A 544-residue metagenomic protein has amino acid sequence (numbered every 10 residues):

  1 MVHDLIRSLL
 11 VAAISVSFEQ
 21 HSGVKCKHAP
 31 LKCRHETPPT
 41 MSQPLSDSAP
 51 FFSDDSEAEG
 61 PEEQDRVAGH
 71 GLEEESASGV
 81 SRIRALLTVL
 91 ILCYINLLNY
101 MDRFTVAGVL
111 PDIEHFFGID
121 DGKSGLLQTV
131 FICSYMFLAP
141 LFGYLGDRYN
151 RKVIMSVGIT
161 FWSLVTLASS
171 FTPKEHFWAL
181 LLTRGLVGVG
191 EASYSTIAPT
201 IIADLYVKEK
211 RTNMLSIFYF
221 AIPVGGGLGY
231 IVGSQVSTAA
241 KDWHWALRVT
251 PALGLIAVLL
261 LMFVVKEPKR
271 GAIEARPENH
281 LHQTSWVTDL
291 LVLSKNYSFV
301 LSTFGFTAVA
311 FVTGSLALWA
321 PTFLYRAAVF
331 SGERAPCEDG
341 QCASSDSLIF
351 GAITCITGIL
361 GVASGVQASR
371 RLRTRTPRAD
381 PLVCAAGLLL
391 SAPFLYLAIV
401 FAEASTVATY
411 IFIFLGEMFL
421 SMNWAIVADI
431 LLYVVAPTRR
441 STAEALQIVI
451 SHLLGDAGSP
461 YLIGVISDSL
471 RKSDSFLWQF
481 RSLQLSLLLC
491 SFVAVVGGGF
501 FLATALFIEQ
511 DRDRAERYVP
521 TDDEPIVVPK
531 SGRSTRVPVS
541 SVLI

Functional and structural regions predicted by a protein language model:
P39-M101: Cytosolic juxtamembrane N-terminal segment immediately preceding the first transmembrane helix of multi-pass
V106-A107, N296-V362, L420-W424, A428 (+1 more regions): Extracytoplasmic gate region of multi-pass secondary transporters
F137-H176: Conserved MFS/SLC helix-loop-helix module at the cytosolic interface between two early adjacent transmembrane helices
V153-L167, D380-Y396: Structural signature of the two symmetry-related core transmembrane helices
F171-L182, L397-F412: Helix-loop junctions at membrane interfaces in 12-TM secondary transporters
T183-I222: Cytoplasmic helix-loop-helix junction between adjacent transmembrane helices in 12-TM secondary transporters
F218-F263: Helix-loop-helix hairpin linking two adjacent transmembrane segments in secondary transporters
W245-F263, Q484-A503: Symmetry-related core transmembrane helices of the 12-TM Major Facilitator Superfamily/SLC fold
